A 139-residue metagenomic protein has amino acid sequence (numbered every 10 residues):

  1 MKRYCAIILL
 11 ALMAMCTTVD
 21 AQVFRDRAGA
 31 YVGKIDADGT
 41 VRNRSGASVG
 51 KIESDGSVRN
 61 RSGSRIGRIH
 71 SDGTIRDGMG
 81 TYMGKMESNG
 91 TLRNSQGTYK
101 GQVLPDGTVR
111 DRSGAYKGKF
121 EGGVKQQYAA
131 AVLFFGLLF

Functional and structural regions predicted by a protein language model:
K2-S48, S54-G56, S62-S64, S71-G73 (+1 more regions): Long terminal segments
